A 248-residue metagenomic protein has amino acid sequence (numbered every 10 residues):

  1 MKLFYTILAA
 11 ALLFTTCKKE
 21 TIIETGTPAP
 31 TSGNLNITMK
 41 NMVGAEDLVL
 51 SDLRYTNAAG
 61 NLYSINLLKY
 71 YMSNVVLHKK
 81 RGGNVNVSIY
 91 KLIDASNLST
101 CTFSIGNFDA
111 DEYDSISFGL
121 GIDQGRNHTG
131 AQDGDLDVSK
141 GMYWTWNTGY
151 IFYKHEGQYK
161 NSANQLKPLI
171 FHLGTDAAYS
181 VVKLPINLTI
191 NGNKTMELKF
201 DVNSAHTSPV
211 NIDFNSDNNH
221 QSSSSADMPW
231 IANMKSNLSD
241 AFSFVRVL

Functional and structural regions predicted by a protein language model:
M1-L8: Sec-dependent signal peptide recognition, specifically the positively charged N-region followed immediately by
K2, K18-K19: Polybasic, lysine/arginine-rich low-complexity segments
F14-T16: C-terminal motif of bacterial Sec signal peptides marking the signal peptidase cleavage site
K19-L248: A short, solvent-exposed, low-complexity linear motif enriched for acidic/polar residues with Pro/Gly/Ser/Thr
